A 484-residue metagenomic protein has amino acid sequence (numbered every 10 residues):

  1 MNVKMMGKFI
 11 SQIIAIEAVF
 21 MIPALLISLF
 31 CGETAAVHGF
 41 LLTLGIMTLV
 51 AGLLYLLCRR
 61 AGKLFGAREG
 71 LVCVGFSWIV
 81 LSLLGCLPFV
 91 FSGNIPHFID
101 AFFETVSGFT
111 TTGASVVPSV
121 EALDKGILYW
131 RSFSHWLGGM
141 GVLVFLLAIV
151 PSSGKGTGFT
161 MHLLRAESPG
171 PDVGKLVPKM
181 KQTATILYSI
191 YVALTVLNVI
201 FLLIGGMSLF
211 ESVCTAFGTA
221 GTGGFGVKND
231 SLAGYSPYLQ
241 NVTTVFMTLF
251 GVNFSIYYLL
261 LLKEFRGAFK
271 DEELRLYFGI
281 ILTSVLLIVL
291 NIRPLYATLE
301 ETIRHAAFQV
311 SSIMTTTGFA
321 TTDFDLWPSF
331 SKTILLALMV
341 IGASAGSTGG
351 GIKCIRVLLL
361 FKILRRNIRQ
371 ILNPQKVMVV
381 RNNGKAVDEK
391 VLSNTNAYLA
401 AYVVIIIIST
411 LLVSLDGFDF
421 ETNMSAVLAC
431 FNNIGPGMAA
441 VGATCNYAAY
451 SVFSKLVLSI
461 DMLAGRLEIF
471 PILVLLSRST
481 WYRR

Functional and structural regions predicted by a protein language model:
M1-R484: Membrane-proximal intracellular helices of multi-pass ion channels
